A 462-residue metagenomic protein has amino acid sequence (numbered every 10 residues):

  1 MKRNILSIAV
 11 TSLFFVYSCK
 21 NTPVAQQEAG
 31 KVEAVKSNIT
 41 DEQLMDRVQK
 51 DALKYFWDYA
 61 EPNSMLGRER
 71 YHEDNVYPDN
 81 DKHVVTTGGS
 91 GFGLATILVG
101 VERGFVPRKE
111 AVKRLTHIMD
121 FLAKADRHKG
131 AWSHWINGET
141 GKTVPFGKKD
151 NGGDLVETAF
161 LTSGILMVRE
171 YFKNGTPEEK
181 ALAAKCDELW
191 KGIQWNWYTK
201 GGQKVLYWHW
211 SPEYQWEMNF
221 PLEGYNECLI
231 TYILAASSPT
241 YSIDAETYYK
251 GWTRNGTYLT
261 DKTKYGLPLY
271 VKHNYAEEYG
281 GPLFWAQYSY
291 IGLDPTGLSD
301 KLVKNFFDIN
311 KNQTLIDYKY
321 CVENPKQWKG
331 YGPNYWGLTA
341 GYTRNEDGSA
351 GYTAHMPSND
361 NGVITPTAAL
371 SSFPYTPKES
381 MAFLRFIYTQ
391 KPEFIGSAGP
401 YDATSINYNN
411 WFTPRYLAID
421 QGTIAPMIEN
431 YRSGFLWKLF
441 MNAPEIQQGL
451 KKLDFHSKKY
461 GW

Functional and structural regions predicted by a protein language model:
M1-V32: Bacterial Sec-dependent N-terminal signal peptides
C19, A25-W462: Ser/Thr/Asn(+Pro)-rich, low-complexity disordered segments
